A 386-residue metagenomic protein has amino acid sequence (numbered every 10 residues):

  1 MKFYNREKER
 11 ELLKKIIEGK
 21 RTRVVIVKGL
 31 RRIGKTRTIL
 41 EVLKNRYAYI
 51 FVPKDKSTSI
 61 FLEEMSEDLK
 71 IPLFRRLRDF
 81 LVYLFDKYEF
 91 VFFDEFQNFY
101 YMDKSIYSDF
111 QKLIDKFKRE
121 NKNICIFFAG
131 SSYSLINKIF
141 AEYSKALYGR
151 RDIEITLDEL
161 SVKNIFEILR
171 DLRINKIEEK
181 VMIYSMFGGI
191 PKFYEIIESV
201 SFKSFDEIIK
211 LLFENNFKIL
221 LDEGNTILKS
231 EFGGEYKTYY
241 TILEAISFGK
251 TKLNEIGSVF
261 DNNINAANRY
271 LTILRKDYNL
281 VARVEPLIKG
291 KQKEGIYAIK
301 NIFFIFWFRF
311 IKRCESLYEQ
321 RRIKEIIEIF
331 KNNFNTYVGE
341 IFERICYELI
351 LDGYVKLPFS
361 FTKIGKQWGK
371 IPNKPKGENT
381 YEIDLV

Functional and structural regions predicted by a protein language model:
M1-I329: Phosphate-binding site recognition
G295-V386: A cross-kingdom feature that marks ATP-driven nucleic-acid transaction machinery
